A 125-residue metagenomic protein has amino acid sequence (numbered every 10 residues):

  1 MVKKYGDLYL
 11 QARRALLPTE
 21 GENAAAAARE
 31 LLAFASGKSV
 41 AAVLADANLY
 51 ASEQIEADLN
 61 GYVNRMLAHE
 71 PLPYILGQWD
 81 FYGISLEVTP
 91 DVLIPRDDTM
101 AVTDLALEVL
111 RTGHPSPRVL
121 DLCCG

Functional and structural regions predicted by a protein language model:
M1-L44, N48-A51: Non-catalytic accessory regions of SAM-dependent methyltransferases
L16, L93, L120-L122: Generic leucine side-chain signal with a strong bias for well-ordered alpha-helical environments
P18, E22, E53, M66-H69 (+1 more regions): Residues at alpha-helix boundaries and the short loops/turns that link adjacent helices
A24-L31, L67-P73, L122-G125: Short, functional N-terminal and low-complexity linear motifs
L32-E108: Conserved AdoMet
M100-G125: Conserved SAM/SAH cofactor-binding pocket of Class I
